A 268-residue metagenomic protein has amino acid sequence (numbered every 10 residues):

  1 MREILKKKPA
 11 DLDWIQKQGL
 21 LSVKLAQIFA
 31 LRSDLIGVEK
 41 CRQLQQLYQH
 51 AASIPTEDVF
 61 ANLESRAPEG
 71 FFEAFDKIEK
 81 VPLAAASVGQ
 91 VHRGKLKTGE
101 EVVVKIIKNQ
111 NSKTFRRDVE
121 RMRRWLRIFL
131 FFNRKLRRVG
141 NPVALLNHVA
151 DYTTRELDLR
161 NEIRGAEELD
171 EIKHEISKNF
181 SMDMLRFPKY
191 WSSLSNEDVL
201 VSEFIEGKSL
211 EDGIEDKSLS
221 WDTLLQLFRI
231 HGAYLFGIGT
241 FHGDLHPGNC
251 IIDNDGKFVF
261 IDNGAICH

Functional and structural regions predicted by a protein language model:
M1-G232, G239, I252-H268: Broad phosphate/nucleotide-binding scaffolds in NTP-utilizing and phosphate-metabolizing enzymes
G237-P247: Catalytic-loop of the protein kinase fold
